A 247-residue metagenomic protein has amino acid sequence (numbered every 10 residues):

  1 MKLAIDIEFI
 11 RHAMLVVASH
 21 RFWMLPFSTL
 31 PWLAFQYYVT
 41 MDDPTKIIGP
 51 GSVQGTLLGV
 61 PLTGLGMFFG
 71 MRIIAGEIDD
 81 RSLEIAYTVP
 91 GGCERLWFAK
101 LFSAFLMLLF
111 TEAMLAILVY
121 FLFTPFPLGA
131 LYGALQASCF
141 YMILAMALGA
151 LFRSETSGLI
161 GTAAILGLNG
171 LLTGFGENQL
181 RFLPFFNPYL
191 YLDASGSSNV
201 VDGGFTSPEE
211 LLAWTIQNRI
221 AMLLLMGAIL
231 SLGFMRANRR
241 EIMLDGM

Functional and structural regions predicted by a protein language model:
M1-F27, I242-G246: Aromatic- and glycine-rich beta-strand/loop motifs that create alpha-glucan
M1-I10, K46, C93-E94, F123 (+3 more regions): Juxtamembrane loop-helix boundary motifs flanking transmembrane segments in multi-pass membrane proteins
F9-A13, A18-S19, I78-T88, L108-L118: Hydrophobic, membrane-facing alpha-helical anchors
I10-M14, L96-W97, Y132, A237: Hydrophobic alpha-helical elements at and bordering transmembrane segments of multi-pass membrane proteins
F22-T29, L58-V60, I220-M226: Hydrophobic H-region at the start of alpha-helical membrane spans
T29-G66, G70-I73, F98-G170: Secretory targeting signals
D43, A164-M247: Terminal transmembrane helical anchor/hairpin motif
M71-F105: Helix-loop-helix units of permease transmembrane domains in multi-pass membrane transporters, especially ABC
